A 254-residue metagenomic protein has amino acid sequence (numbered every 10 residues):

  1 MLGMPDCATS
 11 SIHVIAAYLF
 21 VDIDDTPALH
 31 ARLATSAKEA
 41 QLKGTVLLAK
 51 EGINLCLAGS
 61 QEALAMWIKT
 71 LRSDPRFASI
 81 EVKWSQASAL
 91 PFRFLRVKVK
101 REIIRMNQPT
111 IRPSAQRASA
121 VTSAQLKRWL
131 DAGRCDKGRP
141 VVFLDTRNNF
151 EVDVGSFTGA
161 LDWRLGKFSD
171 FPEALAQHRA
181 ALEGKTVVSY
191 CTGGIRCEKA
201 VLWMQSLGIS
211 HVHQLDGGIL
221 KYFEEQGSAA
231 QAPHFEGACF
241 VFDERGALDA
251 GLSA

Functional and structural regions predicted by a protein language model:
L2-S119, R139-V141, R147-V187, I195-A254: Rhodanese-like catalytic fold shared by cysteine-dependent sulfurtransferases and DSP/PTP-type phosphatases
S114-G138: Internal catalytic-core helix/loop-beta-alpha segment that presents or stabilizes conserved functional determinants
C191: Phosphate-backbone recognition surface of nucleic-acid-processing proteins
